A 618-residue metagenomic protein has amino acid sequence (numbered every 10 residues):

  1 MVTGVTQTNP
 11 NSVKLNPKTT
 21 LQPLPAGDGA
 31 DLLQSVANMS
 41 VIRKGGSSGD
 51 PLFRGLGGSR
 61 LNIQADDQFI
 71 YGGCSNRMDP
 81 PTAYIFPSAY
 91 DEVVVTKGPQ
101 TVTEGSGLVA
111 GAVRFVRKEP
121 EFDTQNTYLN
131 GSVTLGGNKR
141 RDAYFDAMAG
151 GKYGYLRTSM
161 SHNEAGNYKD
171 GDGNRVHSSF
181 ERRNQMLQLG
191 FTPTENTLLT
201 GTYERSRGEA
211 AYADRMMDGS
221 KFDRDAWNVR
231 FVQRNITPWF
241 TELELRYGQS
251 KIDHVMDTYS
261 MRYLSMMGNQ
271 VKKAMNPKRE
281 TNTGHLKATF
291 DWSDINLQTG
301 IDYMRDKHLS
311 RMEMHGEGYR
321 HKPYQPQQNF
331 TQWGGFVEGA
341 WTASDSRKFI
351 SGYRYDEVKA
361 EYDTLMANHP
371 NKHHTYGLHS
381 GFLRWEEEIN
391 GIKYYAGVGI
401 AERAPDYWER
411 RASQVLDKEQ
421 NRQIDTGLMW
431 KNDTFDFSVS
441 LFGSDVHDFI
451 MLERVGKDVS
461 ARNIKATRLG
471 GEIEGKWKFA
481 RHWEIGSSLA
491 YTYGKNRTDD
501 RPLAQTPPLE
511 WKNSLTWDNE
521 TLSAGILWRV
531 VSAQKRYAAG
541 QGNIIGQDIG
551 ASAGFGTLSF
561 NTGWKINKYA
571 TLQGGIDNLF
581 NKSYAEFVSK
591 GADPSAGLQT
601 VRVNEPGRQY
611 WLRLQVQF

Functional and structural regions predicted by a protein language model:
M1-Q22, G58, R246, S440: Short, acidic, small-residue-rich periplasmic hinge/interaction motif at the N-terminus of Gram-negative outer-membrane
G29-L32, G49-L52, Q64, P80-I85 (+3 more regions): N-terminal periplasmic accessory domains that precede and gate Gram-negative outer-membrane beta-barrel machines
F69-K97: Short acidic/polar hinge/loop motifs at secondary-structure boundaries that mediate gating or recognition
R114-V116, F122-N126, N130, F145-R224: Periplasmic-side early beta-strands and strand-to-turn transitions of outer-membrane beta-barrels
G154, T158, E242-S260, K307 (+4 more regions): Membrane-embedded beta-barrel scaffold of Gram-negative outer-membrane proteins
S178-H308, D436-F437: Outer-membrane beta-barrel domain signature, strongest for Gram-negative TonB-dependent receptors and also present
W341-I350, D356-V358, L441-D445, R462-G540 (+2 more regions): Gram-negative outer-membrane beta-barrel transporters
D445-H447, I485, S532-A539, G563-F618: C-terminal beta-signal and adjacent terminal beta-strands/loops of Gram-negative outer-membrane beta-barrel proteins
